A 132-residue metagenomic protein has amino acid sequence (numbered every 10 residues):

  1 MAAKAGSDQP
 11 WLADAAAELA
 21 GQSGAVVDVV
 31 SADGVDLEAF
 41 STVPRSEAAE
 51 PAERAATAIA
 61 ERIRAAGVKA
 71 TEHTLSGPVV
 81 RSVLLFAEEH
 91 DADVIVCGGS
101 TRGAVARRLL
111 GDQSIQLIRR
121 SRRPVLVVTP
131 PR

Functional and structural regions predicted by a protein language model:
M1-T42, S46: Small/aliphatic-rich secondary-structure junction motif
M1-W11, R120-R132: Intrinsically disordered or low-complexity boundary/linker segments at protein termini and domain junctions
E18-G21, L85-E89, R119: Solvent-exposed polar/charged
D28-V30, T71-L75, L126: General small-molecule cofactor/ligand-binding pocket signal
R45-A60: Short, surface-exposed alpha-helical segments at coil->helix boundaries
E61-I95, I115, R132: Structural beta-alpha unit
C97-R119, P130: Glycine-rich, Arg-bearing micro-motifs that act as flexible, cationic patches
